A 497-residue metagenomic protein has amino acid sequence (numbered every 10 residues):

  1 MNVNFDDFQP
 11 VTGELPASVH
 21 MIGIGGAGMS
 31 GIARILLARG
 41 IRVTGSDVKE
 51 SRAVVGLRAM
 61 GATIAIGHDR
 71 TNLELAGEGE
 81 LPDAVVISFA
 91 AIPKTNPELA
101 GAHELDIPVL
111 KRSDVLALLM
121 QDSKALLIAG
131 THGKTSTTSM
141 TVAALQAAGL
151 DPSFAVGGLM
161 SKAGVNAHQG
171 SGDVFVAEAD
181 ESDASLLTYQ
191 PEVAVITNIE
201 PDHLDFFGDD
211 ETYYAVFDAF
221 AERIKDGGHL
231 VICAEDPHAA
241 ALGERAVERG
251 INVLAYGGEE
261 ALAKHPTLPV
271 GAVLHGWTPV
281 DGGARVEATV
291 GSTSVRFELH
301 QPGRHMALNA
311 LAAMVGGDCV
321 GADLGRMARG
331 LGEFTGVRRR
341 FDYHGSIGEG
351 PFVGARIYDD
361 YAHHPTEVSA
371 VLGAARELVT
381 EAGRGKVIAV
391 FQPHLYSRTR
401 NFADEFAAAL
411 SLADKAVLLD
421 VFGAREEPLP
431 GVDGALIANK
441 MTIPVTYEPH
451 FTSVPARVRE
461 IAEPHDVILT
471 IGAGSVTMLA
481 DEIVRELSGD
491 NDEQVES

Functional and structural regions predicted by a protein language model:
M1-A65, L81-D83, S139, D218 (+3 more regions): ATP-dependent carboxylate-amine ligase
P10, I35-A38, R58, L73-G77 (+4 more regions): Phosphate-binding loop of NTP-binding sites
T44-S46, G149-V156, L254-G258, T446: Conserved RecA-like helicase motor-core motifs
G67-T71, V115, F451: Conserved SAM/SAH-binding loop
H68-A84: BRCT (BRCA1 C-terminal) domain core and associated BRCT-interaction motifs
V86, V195, L469: N-terminal Rossmann-like NAD(P) cofactor-binding module of classical short-chain dehydrogenase/reductase
D122-K124, V290-L299, S346-I357: Glycine/charged-rich beta-loop-alpha catalytic/anionic-binding loops adjacent to active sites
H275-V295: Acidic-glycine-rich active-site phosphate/pyrophosphate-binding loop
